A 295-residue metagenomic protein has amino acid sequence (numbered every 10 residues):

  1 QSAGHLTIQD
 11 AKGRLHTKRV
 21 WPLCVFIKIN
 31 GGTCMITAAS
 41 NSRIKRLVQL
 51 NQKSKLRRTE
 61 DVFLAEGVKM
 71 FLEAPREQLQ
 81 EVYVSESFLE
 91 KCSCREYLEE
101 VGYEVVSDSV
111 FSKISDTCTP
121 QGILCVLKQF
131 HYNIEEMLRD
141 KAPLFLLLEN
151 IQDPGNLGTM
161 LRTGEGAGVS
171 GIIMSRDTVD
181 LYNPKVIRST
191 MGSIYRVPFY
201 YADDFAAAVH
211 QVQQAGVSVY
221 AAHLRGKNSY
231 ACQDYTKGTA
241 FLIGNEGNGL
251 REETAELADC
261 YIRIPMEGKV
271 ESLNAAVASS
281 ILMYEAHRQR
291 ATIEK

Functional and structural regions predicted by a protein language model:
R14-C34: Short, Lys/Arg-enriched N-terminal segments with co-localized hydrophobic residues within the first ~10-30 amino acids
K28, G32-E90: Boundary-proximal intrinsically disordered activation/regulatory segments immediately upstream of a helical core
I36-A38, E104-S107, P198-D204: Short acidic-hydrophobic, aromatic-tinged amphipathic segments that line or gate anion-handling sites
G67, Q152-T159, L273-A278: Amphipathic alpha-helical repeat scaffolds
M137-G226: RNA substrate-binding interface of SAM-dependent RNA methyltransferases
G166-A167, L181, V186-I194, E252-K295: Structured adenosyl-cofactor binding patch, chiefly the S-adenosyl-L-methionine
A221-V270: Active-site/ligand-binding-proximal alpha/beta "capping" segment
